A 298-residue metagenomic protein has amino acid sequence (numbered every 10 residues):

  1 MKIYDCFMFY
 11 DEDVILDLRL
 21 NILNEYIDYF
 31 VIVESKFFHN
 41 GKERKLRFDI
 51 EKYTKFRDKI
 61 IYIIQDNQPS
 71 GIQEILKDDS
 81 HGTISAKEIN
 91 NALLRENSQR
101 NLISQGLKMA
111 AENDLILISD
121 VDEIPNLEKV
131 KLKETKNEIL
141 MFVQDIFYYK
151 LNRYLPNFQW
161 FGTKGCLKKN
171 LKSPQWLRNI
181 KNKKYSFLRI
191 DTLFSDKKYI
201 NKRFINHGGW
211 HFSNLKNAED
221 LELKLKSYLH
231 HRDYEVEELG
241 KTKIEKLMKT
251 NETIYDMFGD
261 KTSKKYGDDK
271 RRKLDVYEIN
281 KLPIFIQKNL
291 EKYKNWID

Functional and structural regions predicted by a protein language model:
M1-E25, V33, I286-D298: N-proximal low-complexity "stem/linker" segments adjacent to membrane-targeting elements
I3, N24-F38, F56-I61: Short loop->beta transition adjacent to catalytic acidic/histidine clusters or analogous donor-positioning motifs
D5-D11, V33-E34, I118-V121, F142-D145: Short His-Asn-centered micro-motif
D17-N21, I50, S104, V130-K131: Short amphipathic alpha-helical segments and helix-helix/interface helices
I27, R57, N113, K136-N137: Short, well-ordered alpha-helix to beta-strand connector turns
F37-I118, L127: Active-site-proximal specificity loops/subdomain of glycosyltransferases
E123-Y234: Conserved catalytic core of nucleotide-sugar-dependent glycosyltransferases
I200, F204-D298: C-terminal accessory extensions appended to soluble enzyme cores
